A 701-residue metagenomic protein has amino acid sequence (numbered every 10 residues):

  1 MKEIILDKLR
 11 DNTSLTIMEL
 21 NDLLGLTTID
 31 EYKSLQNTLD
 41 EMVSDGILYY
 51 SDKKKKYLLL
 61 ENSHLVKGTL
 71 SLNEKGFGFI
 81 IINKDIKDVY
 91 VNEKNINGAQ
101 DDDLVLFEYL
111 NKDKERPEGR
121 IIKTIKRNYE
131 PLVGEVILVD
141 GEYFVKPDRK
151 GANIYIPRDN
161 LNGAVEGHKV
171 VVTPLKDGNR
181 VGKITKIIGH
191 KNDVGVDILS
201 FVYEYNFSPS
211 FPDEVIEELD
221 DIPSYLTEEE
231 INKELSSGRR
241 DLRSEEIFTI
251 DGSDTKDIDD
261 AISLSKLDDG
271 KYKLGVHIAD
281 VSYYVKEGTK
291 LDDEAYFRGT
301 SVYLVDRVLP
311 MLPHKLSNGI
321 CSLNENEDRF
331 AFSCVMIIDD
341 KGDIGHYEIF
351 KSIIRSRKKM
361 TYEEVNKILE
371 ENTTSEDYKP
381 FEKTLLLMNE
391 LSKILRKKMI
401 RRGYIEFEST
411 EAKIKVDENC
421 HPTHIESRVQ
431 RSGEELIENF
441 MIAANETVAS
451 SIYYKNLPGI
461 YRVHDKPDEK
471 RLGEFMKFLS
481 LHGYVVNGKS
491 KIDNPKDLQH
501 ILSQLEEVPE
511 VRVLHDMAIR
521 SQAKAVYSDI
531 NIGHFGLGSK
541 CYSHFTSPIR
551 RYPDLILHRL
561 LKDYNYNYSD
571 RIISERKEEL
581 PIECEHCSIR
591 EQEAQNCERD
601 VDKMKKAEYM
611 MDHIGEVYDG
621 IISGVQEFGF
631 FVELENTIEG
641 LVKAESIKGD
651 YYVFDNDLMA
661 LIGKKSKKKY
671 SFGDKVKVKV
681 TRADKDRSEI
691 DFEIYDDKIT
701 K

Functional and structural regions predicted by a protein language model:
M1-G275, S282-E327, N366, A660-S671 (+1 more regions): Charge-lined substrate channels and their catalytic hotspots, especially those that engage the 3′ end of RNA
D22, L161, D177, V194 (+5 more regions): Electropositive polyanion-binding surfaces
